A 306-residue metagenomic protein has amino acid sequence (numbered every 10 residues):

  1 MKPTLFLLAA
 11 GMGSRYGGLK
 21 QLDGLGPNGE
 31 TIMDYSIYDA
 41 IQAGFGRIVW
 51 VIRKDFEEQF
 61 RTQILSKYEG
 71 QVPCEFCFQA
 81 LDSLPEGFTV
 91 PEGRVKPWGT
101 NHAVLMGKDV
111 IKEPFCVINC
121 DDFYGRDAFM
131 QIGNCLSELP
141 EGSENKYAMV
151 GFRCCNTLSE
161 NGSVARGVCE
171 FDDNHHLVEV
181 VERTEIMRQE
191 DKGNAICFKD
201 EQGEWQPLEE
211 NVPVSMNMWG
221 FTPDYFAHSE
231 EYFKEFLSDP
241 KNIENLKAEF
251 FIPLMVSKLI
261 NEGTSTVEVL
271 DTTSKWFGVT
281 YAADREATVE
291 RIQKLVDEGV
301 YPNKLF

Functional and structural regions predicted by a protein language model:
M1-A10, P27-V117, Y124-Q131, S137-E138: Conserved N-terminal catalytic core of the sugar/cofactor nucleotidyltransferase
M12, D121-D122, C154: Active-site metal-binding loops of divalent metal-dependent hydrolases
L22, C169-F171, V269: A structural signal for short hydrophobic beta-strand segments in well-ordered beta-sheet cores
R126-M216: Conserved core of the sugar-phosphate nucleotidyltransferase
P213, E268-S274: Catalytic beta-strand/loop signature of glycosyltransferases that borders the donor
M218-E230: Conserved nucleotide-sugar donor-binding and metal-coordinating catalytic region shared by glycosyltransferases
S229-S265: A C-terminal functional module that forms or caps the active site or interfaces directly with catalytic machinery
